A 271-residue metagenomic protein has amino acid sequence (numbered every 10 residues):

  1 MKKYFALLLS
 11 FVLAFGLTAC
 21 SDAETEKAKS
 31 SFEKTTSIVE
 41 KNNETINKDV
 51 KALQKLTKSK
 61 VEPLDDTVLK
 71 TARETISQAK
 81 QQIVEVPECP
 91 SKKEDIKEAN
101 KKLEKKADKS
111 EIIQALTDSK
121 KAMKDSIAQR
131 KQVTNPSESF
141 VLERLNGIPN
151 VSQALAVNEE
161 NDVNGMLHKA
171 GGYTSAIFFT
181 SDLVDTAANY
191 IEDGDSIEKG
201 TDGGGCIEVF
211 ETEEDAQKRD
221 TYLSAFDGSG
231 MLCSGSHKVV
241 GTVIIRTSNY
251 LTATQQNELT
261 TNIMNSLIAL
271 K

Functional and structural regions predicted by a protein language model:
K2-L7, C20-N135: Amphipathic alpha-helical assembly segments used for oligomerization, scaffolding, or translocation
A14-L17: Bacterial Sec-type N-terminal signal peptides, specifically the leucine/valine-rich hydrophobic h-region
N42, D49-A52, L56, T75-C89 (+7 more regions): Structured segments of extracytoplasmic/periplasmic soluble domains in secreted or envelope-associated proteins
A52-K55, T67, E74, K120-V184 (+1 more regions): N-terminal "mature-domain start" segment
I127-Q132, G204-V209, I244-T252: Second-shell loop/turn segments in exported
N146-G230: Short, solvent-exposed recognition patches
E198-K199, D220-K271: A short, solvent-exposed beta-edge/loop patch
